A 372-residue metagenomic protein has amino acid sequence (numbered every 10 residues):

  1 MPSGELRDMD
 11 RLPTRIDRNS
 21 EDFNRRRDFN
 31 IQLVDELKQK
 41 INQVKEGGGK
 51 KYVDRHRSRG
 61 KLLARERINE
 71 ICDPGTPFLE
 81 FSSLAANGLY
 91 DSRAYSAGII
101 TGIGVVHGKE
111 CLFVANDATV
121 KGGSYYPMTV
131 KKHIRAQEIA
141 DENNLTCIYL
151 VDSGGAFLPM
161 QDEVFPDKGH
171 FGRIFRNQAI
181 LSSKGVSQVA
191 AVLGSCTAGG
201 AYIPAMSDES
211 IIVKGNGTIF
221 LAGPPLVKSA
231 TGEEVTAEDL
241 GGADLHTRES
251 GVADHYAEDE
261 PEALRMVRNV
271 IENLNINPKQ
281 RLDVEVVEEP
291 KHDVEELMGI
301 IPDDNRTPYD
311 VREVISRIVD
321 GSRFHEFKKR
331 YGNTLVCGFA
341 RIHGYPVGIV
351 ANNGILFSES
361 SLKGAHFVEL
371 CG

Functional and structural regions predicted by a protein language model:
L6-E110: N-terminal amphipathic, basic-rich helices that act as targeting or association modules
S58-A86, E289-F324: Amphipathic alpha-helical
S83-L112, K132, D141-E142, R306-G372: Non-catalytic terminal/interface segments that mediate subunit docking, oligomerization, and allosteric communication
C111-V114, G123-Y125, L145-L150, S183-C196 (+1 more regions): A short, small-residue-rich loop immediately preceding and capping a beta-strand
V114-N116, I148-V151, A191-L193, S207 (+7 more regions): Generic beta-strand/beta-sheet core signal
S124-R176, V368: A glycine-rich phosphate/pyrophosphate-binding beta-strand-loop-alpha-helix module
V151-K279: Conserved catalytic cores of soluble enzyme domains, especially glycine-rich substrate-binding beta-alpha loops
D254-I315: Terminal amphipathic helices with adjacent charged low-complexity linkers/tails
